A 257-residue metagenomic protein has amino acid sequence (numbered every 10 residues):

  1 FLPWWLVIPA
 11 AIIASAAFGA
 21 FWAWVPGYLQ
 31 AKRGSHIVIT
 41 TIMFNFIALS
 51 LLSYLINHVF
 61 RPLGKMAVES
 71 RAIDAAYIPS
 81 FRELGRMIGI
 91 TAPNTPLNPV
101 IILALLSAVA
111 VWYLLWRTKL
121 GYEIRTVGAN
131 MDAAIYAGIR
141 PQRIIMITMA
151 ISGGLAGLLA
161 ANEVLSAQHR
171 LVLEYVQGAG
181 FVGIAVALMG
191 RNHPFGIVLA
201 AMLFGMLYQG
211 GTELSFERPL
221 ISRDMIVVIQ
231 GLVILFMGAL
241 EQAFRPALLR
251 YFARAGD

Functional and structural regions predicted by a protein language model:
F1-W24, Y54: Membrane-embedded helix boundary and interhelical linker motif in transport proteins
A17-W24, F46, A150, G157 (+3 more regions): Hydrophobic alpha-helical segments embedded in the membrane of multi-pass proteins
I37, T41-W116, R170, M225 (+1 more regions): Transmembrane helix-bundle core of multi-pass membrane transporters and related energy-transducing complexes
V38, V68, N98-L103, E174-A179 (+2 more regions): Loop-to-transmembrane alpha-helix initiation sites
V59, W112-G121, S152-I184: Inter-helical junctions in multi-pass inner-membrane proteins, predominant in energy-converting antiporter-like
L106-S107, I135-E163, Q177: Transmembrane alpha-helices
A110-M149: Membrane-helix/interface signature in polytopic inner-membrane proteins
A129, Y136-R143, G211-D257: Cytosolic-side transmembrane-helix boundaries in multi-pass membrane proteins
